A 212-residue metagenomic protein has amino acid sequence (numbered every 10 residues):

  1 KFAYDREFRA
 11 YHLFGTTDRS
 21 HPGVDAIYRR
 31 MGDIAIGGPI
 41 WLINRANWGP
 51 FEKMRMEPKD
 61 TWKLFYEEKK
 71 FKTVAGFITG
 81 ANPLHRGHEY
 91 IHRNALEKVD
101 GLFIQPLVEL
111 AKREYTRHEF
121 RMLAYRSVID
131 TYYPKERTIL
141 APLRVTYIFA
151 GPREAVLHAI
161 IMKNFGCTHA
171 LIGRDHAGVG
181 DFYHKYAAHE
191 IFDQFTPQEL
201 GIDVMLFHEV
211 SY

Functional and structural regions predicted by a protein language model:
K1-L84, H88-Y212: Active-site cores that bind ATP or allylic diphosphates and position pyrophosphate for catalysis
